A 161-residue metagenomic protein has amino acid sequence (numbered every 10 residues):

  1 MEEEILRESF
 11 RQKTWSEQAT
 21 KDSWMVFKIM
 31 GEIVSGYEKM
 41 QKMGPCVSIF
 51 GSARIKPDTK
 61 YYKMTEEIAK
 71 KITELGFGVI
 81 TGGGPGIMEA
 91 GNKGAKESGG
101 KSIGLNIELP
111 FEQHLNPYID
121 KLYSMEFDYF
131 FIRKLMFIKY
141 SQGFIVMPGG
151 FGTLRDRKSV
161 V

Functional and structural regions predicted by a protein language model:
E2-L6, Q12-I107, Q113-H114: Glycine-rich beta-alpha loop segments
K60, R155-R157: A short secondary-structure junction signal
G86-P148, G152-R155: Acidic/glycine-enriched connector segments
V160-V161: Conserved small/polar residues in nucleotide/adenosyl-binding loops
